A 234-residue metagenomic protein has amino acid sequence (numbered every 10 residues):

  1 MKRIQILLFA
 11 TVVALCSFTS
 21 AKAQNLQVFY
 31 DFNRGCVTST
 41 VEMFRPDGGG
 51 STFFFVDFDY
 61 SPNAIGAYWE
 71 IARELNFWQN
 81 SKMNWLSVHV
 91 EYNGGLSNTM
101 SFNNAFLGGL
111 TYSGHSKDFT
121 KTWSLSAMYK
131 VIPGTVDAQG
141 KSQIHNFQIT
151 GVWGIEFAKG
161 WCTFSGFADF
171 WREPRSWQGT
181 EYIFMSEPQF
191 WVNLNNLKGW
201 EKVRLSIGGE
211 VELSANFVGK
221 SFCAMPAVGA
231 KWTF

Functional and structural regions predicted by a protein language model:
M1-N25: Cleavable N-terminal export/targeting peptides
A21-P62: Short glycine/proline- and aromatic-enriched beta-strand/turn motifs that initiate or cap beta-hairpins
K22, G49-S51, N76-V88, H115-S124 (+2 more regions): Short loop/turn motifs that connect adjacent beta-strands in outer-membrane beta-barrel proteins
Y30-R34, F58-P62, V90-L96, A127-P133 (+3 more regions): Transmembrane beta-strands of outer-membrane beta-barrel pores
N33-G35, S61-I65, T99-N104, A138-H145 (+2 more regions): Replace "Gram-negative outer membrane beta-barrel proteins" with "bacterial and organellar outer membrane beta-barrel
V41, W69-I71, G108-L110, I149-W153 (+2 more regions): Membrane-embedded beta-strands of outer-membrane beta-barrel proteins, especially the hydrophobic/small aromatic
K130-S206, E212-N216, W232-F234: Outer-membrane beta-barrel transmembrane domain signature
F222-F234: Outer-membrane beta-barrel "beta-signal"
